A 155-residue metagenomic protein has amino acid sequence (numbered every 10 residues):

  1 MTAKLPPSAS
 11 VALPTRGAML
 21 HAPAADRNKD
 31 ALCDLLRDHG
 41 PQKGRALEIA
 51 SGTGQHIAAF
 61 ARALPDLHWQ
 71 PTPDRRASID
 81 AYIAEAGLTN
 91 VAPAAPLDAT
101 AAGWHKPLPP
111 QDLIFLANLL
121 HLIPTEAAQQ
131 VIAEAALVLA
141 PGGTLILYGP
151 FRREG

Functional and structural regions predicted by a protein language model:
T2-K43: Class I SAM-dependent methyltransferase Rossmann-like catalytic core, especially the SAM/SAH-binding loop
K43-G52: Conserved class I S-adenosyl-L-methionine
L47, A58-A102: Class I SAM-dependent methyltransferase SAM/SAH-binding core
H105-I114: A short acidic, Gly/Pro-enriched loop at the edge of an enzyme's catalytic core that lines a small-molecule cofactor
A117-H121: Short catalytic micro-motifs in class I SAM-dependent methyltransferases
I123-A135: A short, conserved alpha-helix within the catalytic core of class I
G142-P150: Conserved beta-strand signature within the Rossmann-like core of class I S-adenosyl-L-methionine
